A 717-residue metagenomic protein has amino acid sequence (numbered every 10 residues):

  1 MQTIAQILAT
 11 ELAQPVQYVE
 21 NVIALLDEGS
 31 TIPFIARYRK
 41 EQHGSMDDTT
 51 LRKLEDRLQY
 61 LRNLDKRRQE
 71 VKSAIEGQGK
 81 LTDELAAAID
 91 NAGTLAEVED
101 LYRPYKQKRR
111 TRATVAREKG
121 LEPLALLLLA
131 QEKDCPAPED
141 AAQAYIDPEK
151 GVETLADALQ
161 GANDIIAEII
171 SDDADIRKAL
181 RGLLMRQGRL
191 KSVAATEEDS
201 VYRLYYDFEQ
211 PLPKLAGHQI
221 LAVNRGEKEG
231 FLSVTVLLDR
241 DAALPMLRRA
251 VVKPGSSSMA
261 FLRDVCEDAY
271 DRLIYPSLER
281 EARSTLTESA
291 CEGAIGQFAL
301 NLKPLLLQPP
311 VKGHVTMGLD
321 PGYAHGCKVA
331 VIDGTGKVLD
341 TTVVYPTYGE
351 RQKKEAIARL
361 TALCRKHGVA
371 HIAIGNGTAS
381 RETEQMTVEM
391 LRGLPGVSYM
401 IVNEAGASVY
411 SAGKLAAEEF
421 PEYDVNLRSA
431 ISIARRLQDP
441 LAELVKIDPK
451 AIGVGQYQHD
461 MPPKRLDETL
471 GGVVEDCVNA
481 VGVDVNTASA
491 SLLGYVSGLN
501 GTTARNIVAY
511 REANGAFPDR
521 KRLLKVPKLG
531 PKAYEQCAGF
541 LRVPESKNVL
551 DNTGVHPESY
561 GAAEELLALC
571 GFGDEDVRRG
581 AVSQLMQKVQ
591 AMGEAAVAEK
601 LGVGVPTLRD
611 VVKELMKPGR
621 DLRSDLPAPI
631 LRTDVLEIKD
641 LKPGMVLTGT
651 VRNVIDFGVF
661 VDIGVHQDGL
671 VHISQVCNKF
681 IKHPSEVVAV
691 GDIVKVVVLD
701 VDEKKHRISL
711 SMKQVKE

Functional and structural regions predicted by a protein language model:
M1-E20, D27: Generic start-of-chain signal for non-secretory N-termini
I4, D56, R62-K80, D90 (+6 more regions): Long, highly charged, low-complexity intrinsically disordered interaction regions that mediate electrostatic DNA/RNA
P15-V16, E28-G29, L95, L121 (+20 more regions): Short flexible coil/turn linkers enriched for glycine and charged/polar residues that connect secondary-structure
Y38-K40, L129, D239, P321 (+11 more regions): Short, ordered loop/turn segments at secondary-structure junctions
T50-K53, Y60-G318, G322-Y423, A430: Duplex nucleic acid-engaging cores and interfaces of nucleic-acid transaction enzymes
A74, A88, E99-Y102, G226-D239 (+4 more regions): Structured, non-catalytic alpha/beta "coupling" segments that mediate domain-domain communication and provide generic
G182-R189, L319-Y323, T378-A379, V402-V409 (+5 more regions): A glycine-rich phosphate-binding loop feature that marks nucleotide/adenosyl-phosphate handling sites
V543-E717: Single-stranded RNA-binding regions, centering on S1/OB-family and related RNA-binding modules
